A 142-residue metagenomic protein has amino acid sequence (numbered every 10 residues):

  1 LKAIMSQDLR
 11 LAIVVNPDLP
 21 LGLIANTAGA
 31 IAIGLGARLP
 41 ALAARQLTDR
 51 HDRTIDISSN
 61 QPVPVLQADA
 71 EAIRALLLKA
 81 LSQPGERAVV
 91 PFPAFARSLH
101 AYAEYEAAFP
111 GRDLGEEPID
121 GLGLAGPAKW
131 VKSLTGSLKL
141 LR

Functional and structural regions predicted by a protein language model:
K2-R142: Positively charged, small/polar-rich N-terminal and surface patches that mediate targeting and assembly and bind
